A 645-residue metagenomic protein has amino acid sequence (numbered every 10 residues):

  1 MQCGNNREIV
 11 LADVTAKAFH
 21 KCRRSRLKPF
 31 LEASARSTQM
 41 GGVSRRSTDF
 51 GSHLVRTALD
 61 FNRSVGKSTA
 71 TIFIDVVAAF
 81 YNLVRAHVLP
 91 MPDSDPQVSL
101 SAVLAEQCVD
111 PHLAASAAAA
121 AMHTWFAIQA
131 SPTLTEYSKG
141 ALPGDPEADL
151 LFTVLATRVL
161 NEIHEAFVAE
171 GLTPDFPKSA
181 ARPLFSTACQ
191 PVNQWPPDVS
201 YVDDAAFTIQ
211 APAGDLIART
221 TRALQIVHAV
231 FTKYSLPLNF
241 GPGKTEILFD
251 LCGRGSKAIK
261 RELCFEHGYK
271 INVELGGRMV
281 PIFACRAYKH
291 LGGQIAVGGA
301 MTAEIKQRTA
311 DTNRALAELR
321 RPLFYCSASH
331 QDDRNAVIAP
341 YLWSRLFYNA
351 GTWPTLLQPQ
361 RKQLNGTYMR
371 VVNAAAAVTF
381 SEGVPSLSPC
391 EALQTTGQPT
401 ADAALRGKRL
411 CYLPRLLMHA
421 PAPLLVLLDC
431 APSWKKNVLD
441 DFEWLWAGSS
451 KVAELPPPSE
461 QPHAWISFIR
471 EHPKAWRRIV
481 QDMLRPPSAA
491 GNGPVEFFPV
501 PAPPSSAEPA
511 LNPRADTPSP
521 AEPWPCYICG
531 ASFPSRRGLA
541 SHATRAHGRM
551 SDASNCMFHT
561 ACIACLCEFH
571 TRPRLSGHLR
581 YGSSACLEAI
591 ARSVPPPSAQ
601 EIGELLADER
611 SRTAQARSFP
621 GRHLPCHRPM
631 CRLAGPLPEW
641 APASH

Functional and structural regions predicted by a protein language model:
M1-I163, F167-L172: Conserved pre-catalytic core of RNA-dependent polymerases
R7, Q39-M40, V55, T69-F80 (+7 more regions): Catalytic palm active-site di-aspartate
S44-R45, Y201-D204, I209, P242-E262 (+1 more regions): Non-catalytic, peripheral interaction segments enriched in hydrophobic/basic residues
A78-S99, E136, N193-V230, D250-E262 (+1 more regions): Catalytic palm subdomain of template-directed nucleic-acid polymerases, centered on the conserved carboxylate motif
V98-P111, A169-P183, A211-L291, G383: Polymerase palm active-site segment centered on the conserved acidic dipeptide of motif C
Q360-Y368, A376-N512: Extended C-terminal regions of large enzymes
D516-P523, P534-A561, R572-S598, A641-P642: C-terminal recognition-helix end and immediately following basic linker of small zinc-binding "finger" domains
